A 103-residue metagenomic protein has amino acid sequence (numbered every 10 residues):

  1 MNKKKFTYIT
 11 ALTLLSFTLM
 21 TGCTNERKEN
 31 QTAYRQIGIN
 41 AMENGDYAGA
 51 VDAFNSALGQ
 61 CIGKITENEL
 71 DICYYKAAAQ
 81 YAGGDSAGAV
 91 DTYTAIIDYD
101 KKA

Functional and structural regions predicted by a protein language model:
T24-E26: Bacterial signal peptide processing site
E29, N68-E69: Structural signature of alpha-solenoid helical repeat junctions
Q60-C61, D100: Alpha-helical junction/boundary sensor with strong preference for TPR arrays
